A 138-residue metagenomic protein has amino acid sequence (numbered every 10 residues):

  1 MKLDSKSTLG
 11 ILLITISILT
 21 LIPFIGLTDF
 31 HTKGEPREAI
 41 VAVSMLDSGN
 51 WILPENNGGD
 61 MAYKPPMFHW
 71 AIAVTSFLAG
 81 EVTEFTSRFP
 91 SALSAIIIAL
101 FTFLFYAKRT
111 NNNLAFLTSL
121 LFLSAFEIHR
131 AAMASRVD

Functional and structural regions predicted by a protein language model:
M1-D138: Membrane-integral, polyisoprenol-dependent glycosyltransferases of the GT-C/oligosaccharyltransferase superfamily
